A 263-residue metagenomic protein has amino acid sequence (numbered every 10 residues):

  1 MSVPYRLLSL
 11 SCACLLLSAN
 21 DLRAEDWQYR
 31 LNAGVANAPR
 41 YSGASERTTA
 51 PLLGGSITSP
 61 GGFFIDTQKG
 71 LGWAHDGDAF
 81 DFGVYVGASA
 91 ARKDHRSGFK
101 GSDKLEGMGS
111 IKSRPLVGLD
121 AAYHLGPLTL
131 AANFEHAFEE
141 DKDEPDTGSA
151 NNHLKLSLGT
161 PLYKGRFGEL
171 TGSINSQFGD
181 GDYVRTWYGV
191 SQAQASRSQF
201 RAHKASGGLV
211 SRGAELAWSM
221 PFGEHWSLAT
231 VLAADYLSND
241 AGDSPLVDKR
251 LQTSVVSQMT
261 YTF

Functional and structural regions predicted by a protein language model:
N20-A24: Sec/Tat signal peptide C-region and signal peptidase I cleavage site
E25-N37, A79-A88: Transmembrane beta-strand segments of Gram-negative outer membrane beta-barrel proteins
W27, R47-L53, I57, D78 (+5 more regions): Residues that define the transmembrane beta-barrel architecture of outer-membrane proteins
Y29, G61-I65, F80, P127-L130 (+2 more regions): Repeated loop/turn-to-beta-strand initiation elements of outer-membrane beta-barrel proteins
A33-N37, L53-S59, K69-H75, V117-Y123 (+5 more regions): Residues on the lipid-exposed face of transmembrane beta-strands in outer-membrane beta-barrel proteins
V35-P39, S59-G61, V86-R92, L125-P127 (+5 more regions): Transmembrane beta-strands of outer-membrane beta-barrel pores
T48-D94, P115-D141: Glycine- and aromatic-enriched membrane insertion/assembly motifs of diderm outer-membrane and organelle channel
F138, K142-S227, D235-A241, L246 (+1 more regions): Outer-membrane beta-barrel transmembrane domain signature
